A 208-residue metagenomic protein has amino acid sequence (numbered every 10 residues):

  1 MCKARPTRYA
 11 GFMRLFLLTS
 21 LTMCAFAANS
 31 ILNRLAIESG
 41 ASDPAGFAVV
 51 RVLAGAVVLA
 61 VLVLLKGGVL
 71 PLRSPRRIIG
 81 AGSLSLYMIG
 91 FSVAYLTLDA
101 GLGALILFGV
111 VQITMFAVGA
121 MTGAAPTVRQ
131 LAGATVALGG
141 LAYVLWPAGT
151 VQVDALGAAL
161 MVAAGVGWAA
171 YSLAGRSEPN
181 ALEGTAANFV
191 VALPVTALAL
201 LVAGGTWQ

Functional and structural regions predicted by a protein language model:
C2-V49, G82, L86-G90, G139 (+2 more regions): Glycine-/small-residue-enriched transmembrane alpha-helix faces in small-molecule transporters and effluxers
I37-S39, Y95-T97, G123, G175-P179: Helix-capping/transition residues at the boundaries of transmembrane alpha-helices and the short helical linkers
G46-V57, L84, S92-A125, A164: Specific alpha-helical transmembrane segments that line the substrate/conduction pathway and gating interfaces
V50, L84, I89, G103-V110 (+1 more regions): Helix-helix packing/entry segments at the starts of transmembrane helices
L59, V63, L84, P126-W146 (+3 more regions): Hydrophobic transmembrane alpha-helices of multi-pass small-molecule transport proteins
V61-I79: Membrane-helix interface linkers and caps
R73, A104-F108, A120-Y143, V151-A158: Loop-to-transmembrane alpha-helix entry segments
V93-L98, W146-D154, R176-S177, A203-Q208: Membrane-interface helix caps and helix-loop-helix hairpins in membrane proteins
